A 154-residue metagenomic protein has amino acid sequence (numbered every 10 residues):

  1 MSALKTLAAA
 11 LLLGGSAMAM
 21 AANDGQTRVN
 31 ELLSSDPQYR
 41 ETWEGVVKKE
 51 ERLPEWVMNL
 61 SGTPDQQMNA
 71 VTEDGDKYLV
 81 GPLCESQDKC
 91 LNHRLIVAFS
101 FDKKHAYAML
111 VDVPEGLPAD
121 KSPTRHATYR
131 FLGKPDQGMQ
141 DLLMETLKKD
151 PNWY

Functional and structural regions predicted by a protein language model:
M1-A8: Bacterial N-terminal signal peptides that target proteins for export
G14-A19: N-terminal signal peptide c-region/cleavage motif recognized by signal peptidases
A22-V80, P151-Y154: N-terminal secretory signal peptides
N23-Y39, E115-Y154: C-terminal partner/receptor-binding element of secreted or periplasmic proteins
M58, E85-K89: Short consensus segments that form the blades of beta-propeller domains, in both extracellular/periplasmic
V71-D74, A98-K104: A short, structured loop/turn motif at beta-sheet edges
V80-S86, L110: Short beta-strand segments that buttress and anchor functional surface loops
K89-I96: Short, surface-exposed coil-to-beta transition loops
